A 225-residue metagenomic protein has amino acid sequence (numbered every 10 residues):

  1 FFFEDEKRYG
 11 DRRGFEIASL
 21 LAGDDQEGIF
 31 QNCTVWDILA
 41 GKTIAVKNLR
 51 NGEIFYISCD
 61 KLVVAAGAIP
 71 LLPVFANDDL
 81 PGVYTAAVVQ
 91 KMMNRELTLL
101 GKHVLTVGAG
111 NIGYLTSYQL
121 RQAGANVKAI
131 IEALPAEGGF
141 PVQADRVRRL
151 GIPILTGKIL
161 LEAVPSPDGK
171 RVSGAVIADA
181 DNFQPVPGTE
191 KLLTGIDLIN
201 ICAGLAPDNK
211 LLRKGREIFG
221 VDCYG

Functional and structural regions predicted by a protein language model:
F1-G225: Residues forming the flavin
